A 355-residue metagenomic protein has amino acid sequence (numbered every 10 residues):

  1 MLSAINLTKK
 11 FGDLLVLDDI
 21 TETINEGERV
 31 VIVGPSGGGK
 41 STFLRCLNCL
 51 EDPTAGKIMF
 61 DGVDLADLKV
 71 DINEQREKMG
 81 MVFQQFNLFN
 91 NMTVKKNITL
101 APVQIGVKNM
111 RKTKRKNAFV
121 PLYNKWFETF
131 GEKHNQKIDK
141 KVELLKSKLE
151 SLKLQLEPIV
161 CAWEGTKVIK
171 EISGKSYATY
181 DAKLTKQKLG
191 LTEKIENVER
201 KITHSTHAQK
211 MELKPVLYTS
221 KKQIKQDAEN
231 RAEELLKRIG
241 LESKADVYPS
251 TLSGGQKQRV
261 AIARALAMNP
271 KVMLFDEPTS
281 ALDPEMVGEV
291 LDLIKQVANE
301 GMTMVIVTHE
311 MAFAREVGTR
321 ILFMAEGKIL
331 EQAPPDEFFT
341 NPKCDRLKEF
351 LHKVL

Functional and structural regions predicted by a protein language model:
N48: Helix-to-loop junction immediately C-terminal to a conserved catalytic motif
G56-D67, R115: Conserved ABC transporter NBD signature motif
L65-G80, Q104, Q223-N230, N299 (+1 more regions): ABC ATPase NBD coupling module
Y248-L252, Q256: Conserved ABC ATPase signature
A267-K271: A short, proline-enriched helix->beta-strand linker immediately N-terminal to the Walker B motif in ABC-type P-loop
M273-D276: Catalytic Walker B motif of ABC-type/P-loop ATPase nucleotide-binding domains
